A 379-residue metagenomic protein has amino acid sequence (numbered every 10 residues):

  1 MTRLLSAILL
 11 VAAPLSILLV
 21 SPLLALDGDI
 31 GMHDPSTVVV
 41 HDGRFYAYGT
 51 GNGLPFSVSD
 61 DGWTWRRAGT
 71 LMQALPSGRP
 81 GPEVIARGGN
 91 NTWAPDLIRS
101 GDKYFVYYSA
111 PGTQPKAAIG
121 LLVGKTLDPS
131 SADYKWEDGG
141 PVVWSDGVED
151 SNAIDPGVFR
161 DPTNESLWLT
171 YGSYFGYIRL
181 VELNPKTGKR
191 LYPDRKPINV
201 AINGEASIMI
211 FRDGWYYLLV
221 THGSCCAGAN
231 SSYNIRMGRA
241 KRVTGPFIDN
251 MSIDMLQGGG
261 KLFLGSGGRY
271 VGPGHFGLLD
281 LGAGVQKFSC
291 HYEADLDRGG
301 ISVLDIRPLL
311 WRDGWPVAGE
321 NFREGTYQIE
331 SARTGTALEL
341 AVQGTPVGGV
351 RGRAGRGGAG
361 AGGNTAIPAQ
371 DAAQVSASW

Functional and structural regions predicted by a protein language model:
M1-S6: Positively charged n-region of N-terminal signal peptides that target proteins for export
A7-S21: Bacterial N-terminal signal peptides
L23-T92, I98-I154, R160-I202, F211-L264 (+1 more regions): Beta-rich carbohydrate-recognition and catalytic domains
W93-D96, R269-L279: Asp-box/BNR beta-propeller blade signature and adjacent active/binding-site loops in extracellular glycan-interacting
I208: Catalytic cores of peptidoglycan-degrading enzymes
R323-W379: Lectin-like carbohydrate-binding module/patch detector with strong preference for beta-trefoil
